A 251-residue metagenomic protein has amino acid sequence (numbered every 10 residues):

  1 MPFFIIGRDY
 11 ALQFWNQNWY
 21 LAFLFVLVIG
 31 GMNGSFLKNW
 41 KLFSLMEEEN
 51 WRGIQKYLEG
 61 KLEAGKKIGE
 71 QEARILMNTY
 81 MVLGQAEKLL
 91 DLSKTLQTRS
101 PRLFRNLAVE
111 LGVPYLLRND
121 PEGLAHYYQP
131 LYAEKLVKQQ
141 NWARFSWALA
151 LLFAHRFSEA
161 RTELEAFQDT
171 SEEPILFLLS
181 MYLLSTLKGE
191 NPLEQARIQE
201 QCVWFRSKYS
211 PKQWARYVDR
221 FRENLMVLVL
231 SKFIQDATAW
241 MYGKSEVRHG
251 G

Functional and structural regions predicted by a protein language model:
M1-E49: N-terminal alpha-helical membrane-insertion module
A11-N16, F43-Q55, M81-L90, Y115-H126 (+1 more regions): Helix-turn-helix repeat elements of alpha-solenoid scaffolds
N18, Q55-E59, A86-T98, D120-K135 (+2 more regions): Alpha-helical repeat scaffolds
M32-N39, G65-R74, S100-E110, L136-F145 (+2 more regions): Generic helix N-cap/helix-start motif at coil->alpha-helix transitions
W40, R74-N78, N106-P114, Q139-F153 (+5 more regions): "A position-specific structural signal for the A-helix of alpha-solenoid helical repeats
I54-D91: Acidic, Ser/Thr-rich low-complexity segments on the non-lumenal side of membrane proteins
G84-Q85, L89-L116: A generic tandem-repeat structural signature
A160, L164-G251: Long, non-transmembrane cytosolic or organellar matrix-exposed soluble domains/tails of integral membrane proteins
